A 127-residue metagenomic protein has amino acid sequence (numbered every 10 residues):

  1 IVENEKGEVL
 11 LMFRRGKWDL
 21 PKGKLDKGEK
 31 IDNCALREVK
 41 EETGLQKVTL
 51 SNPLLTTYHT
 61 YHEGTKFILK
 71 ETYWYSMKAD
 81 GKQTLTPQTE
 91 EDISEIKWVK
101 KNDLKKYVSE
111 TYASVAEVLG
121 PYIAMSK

Functional and structural regions predicted by a protein language model:
I1-L20: N-terminal strand-loop-strand
V2-N4, L25-D26, S126: Short acidic/polar alpha-helix capping motifs at helix-coil junctions
W18-P21, G28, A116: A short local loop/turn or secondary-structure capping micro-motif enriched for an aromatic residue
L25-Y112: Unchanged
K106-K127: Charged phosphate-binding loop/patch that engages nucleotide di/tri-phosphates or the phosphate backbone of nucleic
